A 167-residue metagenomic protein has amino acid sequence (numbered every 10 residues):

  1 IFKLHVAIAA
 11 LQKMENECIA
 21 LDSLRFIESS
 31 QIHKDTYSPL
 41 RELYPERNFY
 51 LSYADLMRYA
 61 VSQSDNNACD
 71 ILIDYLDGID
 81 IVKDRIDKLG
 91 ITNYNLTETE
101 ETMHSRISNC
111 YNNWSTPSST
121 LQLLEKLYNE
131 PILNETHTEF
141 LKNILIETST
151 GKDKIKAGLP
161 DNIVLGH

Functional and structural regions predicted by a protein language model:
I1, A20-D22, I86, I91 (+1 more regions): Extracytoplasmic
I1-A7, S62-C69, N113, P117 (+1 more regions): Short alpha-helical patches at coil-to-helix transitions and adjacent helical residues in well-structured domains
I1-R25, A60: Active-site SXXK
L21-S38, L76-D77, I144: Acidic helix-start/capping segments at beta-turn-to-alpha-helix junctions
I32-I71: Conserved catalytic neighborhood of penicillin-recognizing serine enzymes
D70-I132: Mid-domain, small-residue-enriched loop/turn segments at the edges of structured enzyme/sensor domains
H137-T150: Small-residue-rich helix-loop
K152-H167: Short, Gly/Ser/Thr-enriched beta-strand-loop segments that form substrate-interacting elements of hydrolase/peptidase
